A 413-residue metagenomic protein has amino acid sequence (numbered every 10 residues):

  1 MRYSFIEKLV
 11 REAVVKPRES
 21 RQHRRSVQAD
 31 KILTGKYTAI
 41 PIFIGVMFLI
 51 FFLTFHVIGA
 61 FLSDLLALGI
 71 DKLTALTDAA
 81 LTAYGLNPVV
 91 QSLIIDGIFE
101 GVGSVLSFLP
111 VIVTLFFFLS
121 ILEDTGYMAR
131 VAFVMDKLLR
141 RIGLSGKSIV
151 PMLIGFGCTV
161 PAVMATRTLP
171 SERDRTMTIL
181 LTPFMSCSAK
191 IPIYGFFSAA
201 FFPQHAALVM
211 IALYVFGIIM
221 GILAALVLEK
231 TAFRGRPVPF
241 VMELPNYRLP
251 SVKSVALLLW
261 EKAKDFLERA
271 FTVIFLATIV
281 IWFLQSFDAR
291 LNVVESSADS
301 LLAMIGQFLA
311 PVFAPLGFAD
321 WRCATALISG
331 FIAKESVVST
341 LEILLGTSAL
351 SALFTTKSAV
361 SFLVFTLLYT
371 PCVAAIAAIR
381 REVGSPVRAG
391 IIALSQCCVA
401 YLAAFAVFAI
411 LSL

Functional and structural regions predicted by a protein language model:
M1-H23, V27-D30: Switch/coupling subdomain of P-loop NTPase systems
R18, L68, K72-L76, A129-T159 (+2 more regions): Juxtamembrane inter-helical linkers in multi-pass membrane proteins
L33-F133: Core alpha-helical transmembrane segments of integral membrane proteins
I42-L53, L115-S120, S198-A200, L213-L228 (+3 more regions): Hydrophobic core segments of alpha-helical transmembrane domains in multi-pass membrane transport and ion-translocation
A60-I98, I142, V163-T176, I279-C397: Extended, low-charge hydrophobic alpha-helical regions
V105-M128, M135-P161, F308-L345: Hydrophobic alpha-helical transmembrane segments of multi-pass integral membrane proteins, predominantly secondary
V160-P237, E342: Conserved phosphate-handling catalytic cores of large alpha/beta enzymes
S188-I211, A374-S385, A404-L413: Transmembrane helix-loop junctions at the membrane interface of multipass transporters and ion channels
